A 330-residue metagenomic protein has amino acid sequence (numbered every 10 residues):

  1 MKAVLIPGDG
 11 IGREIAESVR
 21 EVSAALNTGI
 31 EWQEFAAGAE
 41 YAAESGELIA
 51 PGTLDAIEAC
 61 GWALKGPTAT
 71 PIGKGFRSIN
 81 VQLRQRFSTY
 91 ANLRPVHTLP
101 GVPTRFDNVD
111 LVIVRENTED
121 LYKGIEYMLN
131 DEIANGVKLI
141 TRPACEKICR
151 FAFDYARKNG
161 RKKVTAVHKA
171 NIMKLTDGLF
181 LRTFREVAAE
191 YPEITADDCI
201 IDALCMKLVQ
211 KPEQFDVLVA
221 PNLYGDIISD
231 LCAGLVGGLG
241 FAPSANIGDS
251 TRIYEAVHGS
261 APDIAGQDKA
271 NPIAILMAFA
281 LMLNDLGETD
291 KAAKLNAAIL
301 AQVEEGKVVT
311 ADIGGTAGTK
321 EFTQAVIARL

Functional and structural regions predicted by a protein language model:
K2-G8, A63-P67, V164-A170, A278-N284: Short glycine-rich or small-residue beta-strand-to-loop segments that form or flank ligand, phosphate, metal/Fe-S
V4-L26, N130-D202, Q214: Glycine-rich phosphate/diphosphate-binding loop of Rossmann-like nucleotide-binding domains
D9-G12, G61, V114, A152 (+5 more regions): Buried hydrophobic positions in well-ordered alpha/beta secondary-structure cores of metabolic enzymes
I30-G52, M206-L208: N-terminal beta-loop-helix "entrance" segment that forms/cooperates in small-molecule cofactor or anionic ligand
E31-Q33, N159-H168, Y191-C199, E288-K294 (+1 more regions): Flexible, glycine/charged-enriched surface loops at secondary-structure junctions
A39-A42, K207-K307: Glycine-rich phosphate/nucleotide-binding loop
A43-N135, L223: N-terminal glycine-rich phosphate/adenylate-binding segment common to multiple enzyme folds
L99-I125, L139-P143, G259-A292: Short, glycine-/small-residue-rich phosphate/pyrophosphate-handling segment
